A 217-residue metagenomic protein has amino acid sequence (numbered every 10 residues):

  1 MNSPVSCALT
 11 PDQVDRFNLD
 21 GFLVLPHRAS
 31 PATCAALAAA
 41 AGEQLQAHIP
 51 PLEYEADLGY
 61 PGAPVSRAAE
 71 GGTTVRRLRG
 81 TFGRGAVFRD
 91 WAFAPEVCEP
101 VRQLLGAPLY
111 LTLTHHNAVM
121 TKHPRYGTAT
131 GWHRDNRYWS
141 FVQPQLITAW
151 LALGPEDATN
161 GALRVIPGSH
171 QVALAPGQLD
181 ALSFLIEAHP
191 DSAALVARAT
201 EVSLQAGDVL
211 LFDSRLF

Functional and structural regions predicted by a protein language model:
M1-D20, P26-W132, Y138-W139: Non-heme Fe(II)-dependent double-stranded beta-helix
N2, E156-F217: Double-stranded beta-helix
S30-P31, V119-T121, R137, E156 (+2 more regions): Short, solvent-exposed loop/turn segments at secondary-structure junctions
P95-E99, I147, Q205: A structural signal for well-ordered alpha-helical segments within the folded catalytic domains of diverse enzymes
A107-Y110, N136, F141-P144, L151-A162 (+1 more regions): Active-site region of the double-stranded beta-helix
N117, A149-L151: A structural signal for short, well-ordered beta-strand segments
G127, P144-L146, V209: Coil-to-beta-strand transition motifs
R134-L146, A197-R198, L204: A short beta-loop-beta micro-motif enriched in histidine and acidic residues
